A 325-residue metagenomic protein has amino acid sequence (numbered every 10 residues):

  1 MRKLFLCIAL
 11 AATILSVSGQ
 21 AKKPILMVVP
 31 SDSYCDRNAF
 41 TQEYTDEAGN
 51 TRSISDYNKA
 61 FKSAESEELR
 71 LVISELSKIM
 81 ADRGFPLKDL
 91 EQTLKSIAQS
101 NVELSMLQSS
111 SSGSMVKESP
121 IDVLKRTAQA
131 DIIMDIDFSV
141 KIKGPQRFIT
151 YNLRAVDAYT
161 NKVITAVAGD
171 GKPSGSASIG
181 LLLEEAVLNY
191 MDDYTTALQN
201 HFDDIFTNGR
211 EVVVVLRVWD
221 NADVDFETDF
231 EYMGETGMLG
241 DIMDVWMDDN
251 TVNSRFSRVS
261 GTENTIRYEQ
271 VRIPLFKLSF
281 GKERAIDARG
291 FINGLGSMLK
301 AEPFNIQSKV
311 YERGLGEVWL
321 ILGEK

Functional and structural regions predicted by a protein language model:
M1-L15: Sec-dependent N-terminal signal peptides
Q20-Q42, K162-R255, F291, Y311-G314 (+1 more regions): C-terminal/domain-edge helix-coil "capping" segments
A21-K23, E67, L71, E75 (+5 more regions): Extracytoplasmic
D36-A39, I97-S100, K143-Q146, D223-D225: Extracytoplasmic/secreted cell-surface and envelope-processing proteins
Q42-T127, I133, T236-F304: N-terminal segment of the mature soluble domain
T93-S111, V156-I179: Short, flexible helix-coil linker/hinge segments at the edges of structured domains or between repeats
I132-S176, R313-L315, W319-E324: Amphipathic beta-strand/beta-sheet edge segments enriched in Tyr/Trp
N293-K325: C-terminal basic regulatory modules in eukaryotic proteins
